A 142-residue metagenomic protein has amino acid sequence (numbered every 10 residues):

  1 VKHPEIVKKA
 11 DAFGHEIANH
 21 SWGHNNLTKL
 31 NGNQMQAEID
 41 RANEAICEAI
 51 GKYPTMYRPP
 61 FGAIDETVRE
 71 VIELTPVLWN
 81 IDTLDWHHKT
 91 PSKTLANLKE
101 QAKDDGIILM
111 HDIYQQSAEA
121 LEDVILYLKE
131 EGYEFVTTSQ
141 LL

Functional and structural regions predicted by a protein language model:
V1-A12, W22-L142: Catalytic domains of cell-wall/extracellular-matrix polysaccharide-remodeling enzymes, centered on de-N-acetylation
H15: Short, conserved active-site loop motifs that form the nucleotide-linked donor/cofactor pocket
